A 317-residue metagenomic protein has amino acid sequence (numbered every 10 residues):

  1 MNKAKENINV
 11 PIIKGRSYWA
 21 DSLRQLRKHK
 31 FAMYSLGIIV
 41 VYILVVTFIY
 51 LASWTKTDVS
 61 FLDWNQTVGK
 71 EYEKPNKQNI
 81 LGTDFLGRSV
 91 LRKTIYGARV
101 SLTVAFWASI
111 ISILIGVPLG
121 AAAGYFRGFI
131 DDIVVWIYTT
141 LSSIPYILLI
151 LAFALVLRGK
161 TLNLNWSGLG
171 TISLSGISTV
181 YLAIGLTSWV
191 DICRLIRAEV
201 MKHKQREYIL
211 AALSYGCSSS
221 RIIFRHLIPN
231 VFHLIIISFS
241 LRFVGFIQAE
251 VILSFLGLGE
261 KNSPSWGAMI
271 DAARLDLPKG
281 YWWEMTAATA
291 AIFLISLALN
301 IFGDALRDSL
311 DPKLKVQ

Functional and structural regions predicted by a protein language model:
M1-I113, V117, A121-A122, F129-D132 (+4 more regions): Gly/Trp-centered helix-boundary motif
Y42, A121, L151-L155, I184 (+6 more regions): Transmembrane alpha-helix boundary and packing residues in multipass membrane permease domains and related
I80, I111-G116, G124-Y125, V134-C193 (+2 more regions): Generic hydrophobic transmembrane alpha-helix motif, especially the helices
R99-I115, S220-E250, L299: Transmembrane alpha-helices
V100-V104, L119, V135, S178-L182 (+5 more regions): Short alpha-helical transmembrane interface motifs in multi-pass membrane proteins
A154-L157, T171-I172, Q248-A291: Glycine-rich helix-loop "coupling/hinge" segments at transmembrane-helix boundaries in multipass transporters
A198-Y208, L306-K313: Transmembrane helix boundary and interhelical loop/hinge segments in multi-pass membrane proteins
